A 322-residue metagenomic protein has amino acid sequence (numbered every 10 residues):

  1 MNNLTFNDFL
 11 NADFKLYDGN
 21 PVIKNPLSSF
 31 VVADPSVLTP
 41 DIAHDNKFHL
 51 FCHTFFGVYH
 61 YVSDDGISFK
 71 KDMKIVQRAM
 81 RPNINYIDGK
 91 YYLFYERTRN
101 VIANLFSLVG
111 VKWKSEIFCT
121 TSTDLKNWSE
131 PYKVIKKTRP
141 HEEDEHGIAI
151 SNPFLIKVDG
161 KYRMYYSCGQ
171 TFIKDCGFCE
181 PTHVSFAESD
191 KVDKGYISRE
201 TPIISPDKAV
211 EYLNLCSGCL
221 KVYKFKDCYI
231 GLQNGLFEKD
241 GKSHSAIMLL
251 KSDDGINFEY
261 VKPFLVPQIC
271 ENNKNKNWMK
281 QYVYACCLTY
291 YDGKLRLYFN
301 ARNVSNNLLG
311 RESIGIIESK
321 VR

Functional and structural regions predicted by a protein language model:
M1-R81, N85-I148, I156-N214, Y223-W278 (+1 more regions): Beta-rich carbohydrate-recognition and catalytic domains
N152-F154, C219, A285: Alpha-helical membrane-embedding segments and immediately adjacent membrane-interface amphipathic helices
K280-C287: A short, acidic, amphipathic alpha-helical segment used as a generic capping/interface helix at domain edges
